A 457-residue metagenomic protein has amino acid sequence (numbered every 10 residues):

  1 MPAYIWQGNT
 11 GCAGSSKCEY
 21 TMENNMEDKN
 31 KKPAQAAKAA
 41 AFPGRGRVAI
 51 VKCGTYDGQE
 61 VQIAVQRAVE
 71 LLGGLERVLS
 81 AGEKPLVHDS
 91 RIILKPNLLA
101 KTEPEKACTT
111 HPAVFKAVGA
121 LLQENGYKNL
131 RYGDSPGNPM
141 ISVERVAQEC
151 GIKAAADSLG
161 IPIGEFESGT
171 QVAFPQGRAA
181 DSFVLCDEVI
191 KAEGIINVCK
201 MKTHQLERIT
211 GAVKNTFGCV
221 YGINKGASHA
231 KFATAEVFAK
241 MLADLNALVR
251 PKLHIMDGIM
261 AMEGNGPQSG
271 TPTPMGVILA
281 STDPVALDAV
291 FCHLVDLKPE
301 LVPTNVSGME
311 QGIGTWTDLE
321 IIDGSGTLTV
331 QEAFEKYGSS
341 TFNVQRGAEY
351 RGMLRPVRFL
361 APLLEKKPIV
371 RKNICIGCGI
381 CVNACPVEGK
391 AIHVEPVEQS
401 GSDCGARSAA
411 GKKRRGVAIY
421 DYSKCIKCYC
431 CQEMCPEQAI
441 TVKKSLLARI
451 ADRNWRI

Functional and structural regions predicted by a protein language model:
G11-C12, C404: Compositionally biased, low-complexity segments
C18-K372, I376, V382, G389-R415 (+2 more regions): N-terminal and secondary-structure boundary signal
K372, I419-S423: Membrane-proximal soluble helical/coiled-coil segments that couple transmembrane anchors to catalytic or regulatory
